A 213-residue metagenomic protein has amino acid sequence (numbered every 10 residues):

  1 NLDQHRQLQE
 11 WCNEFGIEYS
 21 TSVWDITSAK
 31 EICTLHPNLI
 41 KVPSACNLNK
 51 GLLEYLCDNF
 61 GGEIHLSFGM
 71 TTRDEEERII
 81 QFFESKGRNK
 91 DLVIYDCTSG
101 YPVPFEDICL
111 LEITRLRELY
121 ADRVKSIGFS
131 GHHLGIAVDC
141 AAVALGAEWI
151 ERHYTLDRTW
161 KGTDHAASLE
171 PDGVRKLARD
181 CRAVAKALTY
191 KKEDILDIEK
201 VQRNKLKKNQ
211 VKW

Functional and structural regions predicted by a protein language model:
N1-W213: Catalytic cores and adjacent flexible loops of soluble metabolic enzymes that perform enolate/carbanion chemistry on
